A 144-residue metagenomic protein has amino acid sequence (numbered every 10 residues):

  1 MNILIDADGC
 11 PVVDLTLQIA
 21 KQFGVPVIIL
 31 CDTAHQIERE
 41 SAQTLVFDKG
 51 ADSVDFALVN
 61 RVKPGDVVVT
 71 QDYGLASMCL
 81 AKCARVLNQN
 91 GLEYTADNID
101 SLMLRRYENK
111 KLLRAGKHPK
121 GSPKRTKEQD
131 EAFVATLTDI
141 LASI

Functional and structural regions predicted by a protein language model:
N2-I144: Nuclease catalytic cores that cleave nucleic-acid phosphodiester bonds, predominantly acidic two-metal-ion
